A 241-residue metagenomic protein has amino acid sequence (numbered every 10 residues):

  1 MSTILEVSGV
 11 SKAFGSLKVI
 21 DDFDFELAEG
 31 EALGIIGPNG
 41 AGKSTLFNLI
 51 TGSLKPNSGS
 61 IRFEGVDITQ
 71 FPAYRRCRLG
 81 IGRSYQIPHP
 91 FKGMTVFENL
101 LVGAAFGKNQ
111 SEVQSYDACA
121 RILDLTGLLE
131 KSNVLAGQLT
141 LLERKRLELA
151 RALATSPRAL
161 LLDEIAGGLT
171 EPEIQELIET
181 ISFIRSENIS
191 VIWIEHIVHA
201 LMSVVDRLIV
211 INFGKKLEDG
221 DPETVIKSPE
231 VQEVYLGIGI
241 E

Functional and structural regions predicted by a protein language model:
S2-E6, V10-E241: Glycine-rich phosphate-binding loops of nucleotide-dependent enzymes
